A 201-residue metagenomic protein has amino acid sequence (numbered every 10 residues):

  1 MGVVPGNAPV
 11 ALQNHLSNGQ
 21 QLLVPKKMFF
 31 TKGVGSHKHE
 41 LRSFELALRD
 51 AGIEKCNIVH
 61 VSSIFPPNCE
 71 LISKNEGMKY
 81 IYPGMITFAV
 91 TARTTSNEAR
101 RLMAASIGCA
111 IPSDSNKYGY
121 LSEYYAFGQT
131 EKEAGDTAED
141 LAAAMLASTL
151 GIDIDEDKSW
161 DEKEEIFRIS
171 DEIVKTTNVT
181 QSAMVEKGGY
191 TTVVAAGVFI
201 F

Functional and structural regions predicted by a protein language model:
G2-F201: Helix-coil modules at protein/domain termini and other flexible surface or pore-lining loops, especially C-terminal
